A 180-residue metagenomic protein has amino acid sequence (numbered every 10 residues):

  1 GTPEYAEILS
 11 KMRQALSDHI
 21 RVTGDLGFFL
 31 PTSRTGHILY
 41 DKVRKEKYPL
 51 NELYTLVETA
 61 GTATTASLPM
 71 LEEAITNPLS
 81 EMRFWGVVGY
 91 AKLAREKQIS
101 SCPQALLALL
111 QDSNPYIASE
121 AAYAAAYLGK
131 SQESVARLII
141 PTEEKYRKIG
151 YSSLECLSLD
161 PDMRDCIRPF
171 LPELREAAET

Functional and structural regions predicted by a protein language model:
T2-T180: Long, internal low-complexity/basic segments
